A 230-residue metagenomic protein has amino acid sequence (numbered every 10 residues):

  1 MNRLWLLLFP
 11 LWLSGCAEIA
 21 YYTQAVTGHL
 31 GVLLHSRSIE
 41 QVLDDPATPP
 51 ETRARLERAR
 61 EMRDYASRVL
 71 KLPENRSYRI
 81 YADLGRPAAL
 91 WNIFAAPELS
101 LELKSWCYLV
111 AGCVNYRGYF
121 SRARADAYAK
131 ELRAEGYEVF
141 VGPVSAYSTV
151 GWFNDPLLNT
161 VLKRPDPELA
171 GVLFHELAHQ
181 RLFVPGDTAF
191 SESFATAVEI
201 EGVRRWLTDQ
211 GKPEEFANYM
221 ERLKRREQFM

Functional and structural regions predicted by a protein language model:
W5-S14: Bacterial N-terminal signal peptides
G15-R37: Bacterial Sec signal peptide processing site at the extreme N-terminus
L33-P50, W106-V114: Acidic/histidine-rich, surface-exposed loop or edge segments in extracytoplasmic proteins
S38-R68: Post-signal-peptide N-terminal segment of Sec-exported extracytoplasmic proteins
Q41-D45, R222-M230: Short, intrinsically disordered, charge-balanced linker/junction segments flanking boundaries in proteins
E61-E227: Acidic/His-rich structured neighborhood in mature extracellular/periplasmic domains
